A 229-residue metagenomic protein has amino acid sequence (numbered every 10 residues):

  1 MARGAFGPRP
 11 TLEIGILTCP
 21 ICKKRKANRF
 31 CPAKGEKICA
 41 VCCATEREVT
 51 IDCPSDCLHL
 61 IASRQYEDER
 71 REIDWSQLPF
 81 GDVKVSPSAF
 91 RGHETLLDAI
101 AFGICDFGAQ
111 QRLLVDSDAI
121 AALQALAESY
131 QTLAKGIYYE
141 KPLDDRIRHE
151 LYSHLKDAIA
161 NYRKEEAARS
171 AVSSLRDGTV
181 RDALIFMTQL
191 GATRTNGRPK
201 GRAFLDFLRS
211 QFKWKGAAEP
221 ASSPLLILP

Functional and structural regions predicted by a protein language model:
P10-I73: N-terminal cysteine/histidine-rich coordination modules
I51-D52, D56-P229: Long, charged interaction segments in nuclear RNA/chromatin-associated proteins
